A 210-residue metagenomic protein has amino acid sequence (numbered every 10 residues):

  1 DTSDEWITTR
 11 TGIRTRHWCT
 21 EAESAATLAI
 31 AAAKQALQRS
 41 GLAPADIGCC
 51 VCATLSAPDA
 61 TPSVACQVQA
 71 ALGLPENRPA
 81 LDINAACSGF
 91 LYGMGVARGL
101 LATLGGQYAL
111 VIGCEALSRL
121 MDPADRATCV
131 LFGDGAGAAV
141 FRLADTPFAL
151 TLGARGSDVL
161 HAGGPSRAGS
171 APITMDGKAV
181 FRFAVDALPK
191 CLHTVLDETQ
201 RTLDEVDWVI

Functional and structural regions predicted by a protein language model:
D1-A22, P123-D186, K190-T194: Condensing-enzyme catalytic core mediating Claisen C-C bond formation in acyl metabolism
D4-E5, A43-C49, E76-P79, Q107-Y108 (+1 more regions): Short acidic capping loops at alpha-helix termini that bridge into adjacent secondary structure
D4-T27, L55-Y108: Conserved catalytic cysteine-centered active-site region of acyl-thioester-dependent Claisen-condensing enzymes
I7, A29, A36, I47-C50 (+5 more regions): Buried hydrophobic positions in well-ordered alpha/beta secondary-structure cores of metabolic enzymes
A32-G48, K190-D207: Phosphate/pyrophosphate-binding loops at sites that engage ATP/ADP/AMP, CoA/4′-phosphopantetheine, polyphosphate
V51, L110-I112, A139-F141, I210: Structural motif
A53-P58, A85-F90, G113-S118, A144 (+1 more regions): Acidic, glycine-rich active-site loops and adjacent beta-strand->loop/helix elements that engage anionic groups
R98-G133: Flexible, glycine-rich active-site loops centered on histidine and acidic residues that chelate a metal or position
